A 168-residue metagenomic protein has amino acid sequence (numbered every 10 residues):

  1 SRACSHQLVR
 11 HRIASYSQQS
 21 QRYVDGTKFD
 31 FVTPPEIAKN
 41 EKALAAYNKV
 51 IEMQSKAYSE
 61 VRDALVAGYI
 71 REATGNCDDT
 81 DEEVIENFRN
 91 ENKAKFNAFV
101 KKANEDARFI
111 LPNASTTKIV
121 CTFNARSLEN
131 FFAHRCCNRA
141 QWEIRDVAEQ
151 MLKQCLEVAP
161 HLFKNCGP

Functional and structural regions predicted by a protein language model:
S1-P168: Family-specific signature for flavin-dependent thymidylate synthase
